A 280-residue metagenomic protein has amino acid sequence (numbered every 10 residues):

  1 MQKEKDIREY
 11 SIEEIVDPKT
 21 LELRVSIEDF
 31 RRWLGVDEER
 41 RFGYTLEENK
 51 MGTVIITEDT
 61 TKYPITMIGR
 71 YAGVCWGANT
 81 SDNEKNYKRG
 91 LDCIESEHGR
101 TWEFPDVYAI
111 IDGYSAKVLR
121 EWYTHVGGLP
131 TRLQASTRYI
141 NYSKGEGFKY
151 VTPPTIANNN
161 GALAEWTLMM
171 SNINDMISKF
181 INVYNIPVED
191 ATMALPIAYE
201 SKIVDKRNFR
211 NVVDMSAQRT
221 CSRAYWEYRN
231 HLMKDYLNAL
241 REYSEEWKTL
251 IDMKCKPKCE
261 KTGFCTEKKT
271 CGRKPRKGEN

Functional and structural regions predicted by a protein language model:
M1-N280: Family-specific signature for flavin-dependent thymidylate synthase
